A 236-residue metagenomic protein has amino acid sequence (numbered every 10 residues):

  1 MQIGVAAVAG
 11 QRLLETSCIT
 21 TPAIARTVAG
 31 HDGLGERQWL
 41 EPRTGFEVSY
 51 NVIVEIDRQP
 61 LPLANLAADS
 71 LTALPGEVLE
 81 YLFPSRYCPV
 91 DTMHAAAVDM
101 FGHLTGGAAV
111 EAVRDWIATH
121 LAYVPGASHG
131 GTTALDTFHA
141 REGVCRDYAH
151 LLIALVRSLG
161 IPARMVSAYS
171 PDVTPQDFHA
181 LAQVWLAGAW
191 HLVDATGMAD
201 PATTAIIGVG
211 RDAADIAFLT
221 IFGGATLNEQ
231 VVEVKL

Functional and structural regions predicted by a protein language model:
M1-L63: Intrinsically disordered, low-complexity N-terminal segments that are enriched in acidic
I3, Q11, E80, S85 (+7 more regions): Flexible, active-site-adjacent loop/turn segments at secondary-structure boundaries
I3-V5, L63-A73, T196-D200, F222-G223: Short intrinsically disordered coil segments
G35, T44, C145-R146, G210: Glycine-centered small-residue hotspots that permit tight backbone geometry or close packing
G45-T92: A contiguous, low-structure linker/loop signature
I56, F101-G102, A189-H191: A generic structural motif
T72-G143, L151, A213, A225-L236: Secondary-structure boundary elements
D115, D147-G224: Hydrophobic/aromatic-rich core segments of domains that either
